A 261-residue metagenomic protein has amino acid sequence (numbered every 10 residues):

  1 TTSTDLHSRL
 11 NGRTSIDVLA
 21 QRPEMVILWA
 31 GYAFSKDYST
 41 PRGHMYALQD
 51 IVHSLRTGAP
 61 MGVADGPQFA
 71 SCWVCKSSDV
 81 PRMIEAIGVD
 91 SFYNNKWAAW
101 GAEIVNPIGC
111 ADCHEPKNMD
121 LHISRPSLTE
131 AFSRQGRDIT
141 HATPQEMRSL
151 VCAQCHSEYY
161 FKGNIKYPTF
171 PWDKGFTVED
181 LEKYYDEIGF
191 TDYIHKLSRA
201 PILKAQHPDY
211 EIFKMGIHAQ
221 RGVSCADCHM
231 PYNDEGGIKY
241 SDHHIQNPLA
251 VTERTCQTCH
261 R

Functional and structural regions predicted by a protein language model:
T1-L48, E85-P107, A111-D112, K117-D227 (+1 more regions): Primarily the internal scaffold of c-type cytochrome electron-transfer domains, especially repeated/multiheme c-type
Y38, R42-A70, A102: Long, charge-dense tracts
D65-M83, G88: A cross-kingdom signal targeting lumenal/periplasmic-facing segments of multi-pass membrane and secretory-pathway
